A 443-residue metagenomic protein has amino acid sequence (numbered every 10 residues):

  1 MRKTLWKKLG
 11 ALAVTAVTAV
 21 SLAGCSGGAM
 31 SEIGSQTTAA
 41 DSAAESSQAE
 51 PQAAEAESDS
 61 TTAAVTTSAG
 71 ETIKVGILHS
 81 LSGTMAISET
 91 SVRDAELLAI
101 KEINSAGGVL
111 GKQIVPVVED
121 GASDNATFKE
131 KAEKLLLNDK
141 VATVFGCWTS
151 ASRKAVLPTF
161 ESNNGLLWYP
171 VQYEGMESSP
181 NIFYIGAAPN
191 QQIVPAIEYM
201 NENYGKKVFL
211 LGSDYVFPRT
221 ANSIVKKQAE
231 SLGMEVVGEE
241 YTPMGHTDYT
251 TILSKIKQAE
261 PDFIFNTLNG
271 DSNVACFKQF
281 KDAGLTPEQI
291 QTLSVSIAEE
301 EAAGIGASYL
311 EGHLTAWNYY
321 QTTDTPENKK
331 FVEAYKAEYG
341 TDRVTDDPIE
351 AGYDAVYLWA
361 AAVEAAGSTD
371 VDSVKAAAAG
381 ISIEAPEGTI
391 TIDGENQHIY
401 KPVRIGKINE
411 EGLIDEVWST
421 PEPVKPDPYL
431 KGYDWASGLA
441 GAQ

Functional and structural regions predicted by a protein language model:
M1-K74, S105, Y429, A436-Q443: Short, low-complexity disordered leader/linker segments with a strong preference for bacterial N-terminal type II
V65-A69, G76-A95, E119-A126, W148-T149 (+3 more regions): Extracytoplasmic "Venus flytrap"
I87-D94, A106-M176, I185, T242-Y249 (+1 more regions): Beta-alpha junction/loop-to-helix N-cap segments that form part of ligand/metal-binding clefts
F128, Y184-K207, R219-T220, T247-T250 (+4 more regions): Hydrophobic alpha-helical segments within soluble ligand-binding/sensing domains
I182-M244, F263, W359: An alpha-beta-alpha
N222-A316: Extracellular/periplasmic bilobed ligand-binding domains
F280-Y353, E364-G367, S419-A442: Extracellular/periplasmic periplasmic-binding protein-like sensory domains
S382-Q443: Solvent-exposed, acidic/polar segments of extracytosolic/periplasmic ligand-binding ectodomains
